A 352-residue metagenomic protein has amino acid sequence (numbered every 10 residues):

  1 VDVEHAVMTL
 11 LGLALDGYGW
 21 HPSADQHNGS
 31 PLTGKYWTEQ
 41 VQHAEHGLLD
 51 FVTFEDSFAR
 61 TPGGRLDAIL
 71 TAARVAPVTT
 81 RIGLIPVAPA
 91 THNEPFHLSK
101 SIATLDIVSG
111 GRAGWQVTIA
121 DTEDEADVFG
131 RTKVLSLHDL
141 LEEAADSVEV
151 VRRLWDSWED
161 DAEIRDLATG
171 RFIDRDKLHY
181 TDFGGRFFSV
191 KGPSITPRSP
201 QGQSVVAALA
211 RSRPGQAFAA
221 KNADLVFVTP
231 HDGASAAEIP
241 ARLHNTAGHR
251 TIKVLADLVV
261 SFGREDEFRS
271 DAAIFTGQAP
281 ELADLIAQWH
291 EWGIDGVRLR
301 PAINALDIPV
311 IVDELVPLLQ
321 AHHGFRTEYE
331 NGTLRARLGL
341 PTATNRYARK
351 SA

Functional and structural regions predicted by a protein language model:
V1-T79, Q201-S204, E330-G332, K350-A352: N-terminal beta1-alpha1-beta2 module of alpha/beta enzyme domains
V7-L15, V52-F54, I82-A88, G111-V117 (+4 more regions): Hydrophobic faces of well-ordered beta-strands that scaffold small-molecule active sites in alpha/beta enzyme cores
T9, L13-L32, H92-Y180, L225 (+1 more regions): Flexible, glycine-rich active-site loops centered on histidine and acidic residues that chelate a metal or position
L15-K35, V87-F96, I119, T132-V134 (+3 more regions): Active-site mouth loops of central-metabolism enzymes
A44, L48, V75, L105 (+6 more regions): Conserved, mostly hydrophobic/aromatic
F51-I69, P230-A237, L299-D313: Glycine-rich, proline-tolerant flexible connector loops at the mouths of alpha/beta enzymes
D127-S136, D146-R153, A236-T246, N304-R326: C-terminal helical cap(s) of enzyme catalytic domains, especially alpha/beta-barrels
G184-F187, S194-H249: Long hydrophobic segments that form regular secondary structure
